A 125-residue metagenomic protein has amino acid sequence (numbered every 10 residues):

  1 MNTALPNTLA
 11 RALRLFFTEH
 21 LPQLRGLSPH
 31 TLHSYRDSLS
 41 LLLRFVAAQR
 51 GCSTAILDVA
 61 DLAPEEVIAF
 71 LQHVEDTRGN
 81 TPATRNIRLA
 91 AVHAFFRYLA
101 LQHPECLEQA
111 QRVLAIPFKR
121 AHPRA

Functional and structural regions predicted by a protein language model:
N2-A10: Acidic, low-complexity proline/glycine-rich segments
A4, R14-H30, R36, S40-R124: N-terminal core-binding DNA-recognition domain of tyrosine recombinases/integrases
